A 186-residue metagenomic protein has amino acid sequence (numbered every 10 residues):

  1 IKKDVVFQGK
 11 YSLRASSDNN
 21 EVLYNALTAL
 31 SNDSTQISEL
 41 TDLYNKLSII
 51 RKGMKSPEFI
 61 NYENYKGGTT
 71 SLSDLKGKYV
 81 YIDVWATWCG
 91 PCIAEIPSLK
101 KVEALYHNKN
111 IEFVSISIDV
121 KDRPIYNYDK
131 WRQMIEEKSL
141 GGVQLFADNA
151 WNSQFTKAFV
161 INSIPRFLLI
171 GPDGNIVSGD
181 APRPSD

Functional and structural regions predicted by a protein language model:
I1-G68: Oxidative protein folding and maturation machinery
I60-N64, D129-P172: Short, internal strand/loop/helix patches that form the active-site neighborhood or redox-interaction surface
I60-V80, A104-L105: A short beta-strand-turn-helix
T70-I93, L99, E112: Short active-site neighborhood of thiol/selenol oxidoreductases, capturing the structured segment around
K76-K78, N108, L140, I161: Active-site acidic short loop of glycosyltransferases
I82, V114-I116, L145, L168: Conserved hydrophobic packing residues within short motifs/helices of P-loop NTPase cores of ABC-family ATPases
A94-K138, N149-T156: Structural microenvironment flanking redox-active thiols in thiol-disulfide oxidoreductases
I164, L169-D186: Thiol-/selenol-based redox modules, centered on thioredoxin-like and closely related oxidoreductase domains
